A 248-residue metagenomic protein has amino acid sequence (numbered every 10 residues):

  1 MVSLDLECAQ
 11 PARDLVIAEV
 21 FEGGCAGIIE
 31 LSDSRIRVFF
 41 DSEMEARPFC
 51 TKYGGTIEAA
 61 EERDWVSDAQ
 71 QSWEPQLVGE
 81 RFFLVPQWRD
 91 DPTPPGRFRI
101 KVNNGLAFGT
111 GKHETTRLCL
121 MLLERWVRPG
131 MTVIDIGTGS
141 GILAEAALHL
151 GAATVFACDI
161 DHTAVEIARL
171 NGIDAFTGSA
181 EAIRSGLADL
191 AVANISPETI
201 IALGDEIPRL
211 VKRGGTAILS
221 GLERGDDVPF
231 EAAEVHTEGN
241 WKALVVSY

Functional and structural regions predicted by a protein language model:
M1-T93: N-terminal auxiliary segments of SAM/dcSAM-dependent transferases
V38, D135, A157, V192 (+1 more regions): Conserved SAM-binding loop
R63-P129: SAM-dependent Rossmann-like transferase core, predominantly class I methyltransferases with a strong bias toward
E80, M131, G214-T216: Surface-exposed loop/turn positions
L106, T110-L187: Conserved SAM/SAH cofactor-binding pocket of Class I
W126, I160-Y248: S-adenosylmethionine
